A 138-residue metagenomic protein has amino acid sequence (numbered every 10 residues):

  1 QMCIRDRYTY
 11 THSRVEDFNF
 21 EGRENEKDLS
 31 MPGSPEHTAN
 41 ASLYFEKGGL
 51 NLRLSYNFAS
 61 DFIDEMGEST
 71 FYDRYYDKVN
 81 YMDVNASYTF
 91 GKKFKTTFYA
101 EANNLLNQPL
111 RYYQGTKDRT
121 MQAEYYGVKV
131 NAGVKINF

Functional and structural regions predicted by a protein language model:
Q1, R5-V15, R23, N85-L106: Long, low-complexity, intrinsically disordered polar/charged segments
Q1-M66: Gram-negative outer-membrane beta-barrel transporters
R5, S42, N51-R53, N85 (+2 more regions): Residue-level detector of the transmembrane beta-barrel scaffold of outer-membrane proteins
E24-L29, E68-R74, K117-Q122: Extracellular loop and loop/strand-boundary signature of outer-membrane beta-barrel proteins
P35-A39, K78-M82, Y126-V130: Residues that define the transmembrane beta-barrel architecture of outer-membrane proteins
R53-S55, M66, R74-Y76, Y81-D83 (+1 more regions): Extracytoplasmic gating/loop element in the C-terminal half of outer-membrane beta-barrel translocons and assembly
F58-E65, S87-F138: C-terminal beta-signal and adjacent terminal beta-strands/loops of Gram-negative outer-membrane beta-barrel proteins
